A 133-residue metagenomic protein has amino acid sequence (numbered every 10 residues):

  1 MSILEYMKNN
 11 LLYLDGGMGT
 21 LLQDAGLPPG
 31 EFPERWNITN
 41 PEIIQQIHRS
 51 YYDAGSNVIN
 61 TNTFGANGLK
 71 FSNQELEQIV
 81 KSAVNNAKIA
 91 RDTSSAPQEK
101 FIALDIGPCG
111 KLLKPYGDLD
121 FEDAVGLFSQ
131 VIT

Functional and structural regions predicted by a protein language model:
M1-T133: Domain-level signal for soluble alpha/beta catalytic cores
